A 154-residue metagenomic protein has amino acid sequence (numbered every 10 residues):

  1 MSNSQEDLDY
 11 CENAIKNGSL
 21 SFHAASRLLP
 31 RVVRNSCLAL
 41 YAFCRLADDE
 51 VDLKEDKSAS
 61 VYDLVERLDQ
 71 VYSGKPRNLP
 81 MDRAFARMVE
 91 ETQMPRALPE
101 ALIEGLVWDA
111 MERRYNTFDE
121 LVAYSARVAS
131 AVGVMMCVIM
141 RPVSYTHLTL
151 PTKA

Functional and structural regions predicted by a protein language model:
M1-S144: Catalytic cores of Mg2+-dependent Asp-rich isoprenoid enzymes
T146-T152: Conserved small/polar residues in nucleotide/adenosyl-binding loops
